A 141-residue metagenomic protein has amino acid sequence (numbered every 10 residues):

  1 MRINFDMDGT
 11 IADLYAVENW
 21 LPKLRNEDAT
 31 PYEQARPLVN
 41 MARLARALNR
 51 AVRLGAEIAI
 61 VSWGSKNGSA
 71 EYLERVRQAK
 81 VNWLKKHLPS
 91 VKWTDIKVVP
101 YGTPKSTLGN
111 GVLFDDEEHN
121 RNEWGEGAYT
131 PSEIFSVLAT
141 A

Functional and structural regions predicted by a protein language model:
M1-I3, N110-G111: The start of beta-strands in P-loop NTPase/AAA+ ATPase cores
R2-W83, H87: Alpha-helical substrate-recognition element adjacent to the catalytic core
I58, G111, G127-A128: Hydrophobic anchor at the start of a short beta-strand that flanks the dinucleotide cofactor-binding loop
V61, V98-Y101, P131-S132: Conserved beta-strand termini and adjacent loop/short-helix elements that scaffold enzyme active sites in alpha/beta
R75-Q78, V91-V98: Lumenal/extracellular "mature" regions of secretory-pathway glycan-modifying transferases
S90-V91, E126: Short, well-ordered coil loops that connect the C-terminus of an alpha-helix to the N-terminus of a beta-strand
D95-H119, W124: Conserved Lys-Pro-Asp/Glu-containing loop-to-beta segment of HAD-superfamily phosphomonoesterases, centered on
E117-A141: Asp-based, Mg2+/Mn2+-dependent phosphohydrolase catalytic module
